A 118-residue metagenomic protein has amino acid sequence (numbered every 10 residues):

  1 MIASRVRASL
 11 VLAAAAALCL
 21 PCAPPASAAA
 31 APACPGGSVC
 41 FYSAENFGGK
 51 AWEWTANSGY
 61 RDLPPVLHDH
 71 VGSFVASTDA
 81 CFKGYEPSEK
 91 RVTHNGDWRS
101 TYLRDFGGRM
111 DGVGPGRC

Functional and structural regions predicted by a protein language model:
I2-C118: Compact beta-sheet-dominated domain cores in extracellular/mature segments
